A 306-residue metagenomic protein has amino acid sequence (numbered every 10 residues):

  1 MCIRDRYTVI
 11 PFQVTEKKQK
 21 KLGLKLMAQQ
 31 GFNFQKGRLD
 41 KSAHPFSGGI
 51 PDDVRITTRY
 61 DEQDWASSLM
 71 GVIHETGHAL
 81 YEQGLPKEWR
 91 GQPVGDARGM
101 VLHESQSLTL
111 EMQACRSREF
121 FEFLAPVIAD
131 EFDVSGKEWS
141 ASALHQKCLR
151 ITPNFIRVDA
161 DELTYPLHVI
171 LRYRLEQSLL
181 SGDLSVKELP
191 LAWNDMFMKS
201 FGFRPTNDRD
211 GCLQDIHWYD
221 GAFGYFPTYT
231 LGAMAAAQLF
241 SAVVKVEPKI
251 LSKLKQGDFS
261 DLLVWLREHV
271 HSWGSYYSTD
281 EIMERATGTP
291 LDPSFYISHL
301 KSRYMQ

Functional and structural regions predicted by a protein language model:
R4-S67, Y304: Contiguous, non-catalytic segments that form substrate-binding/exosite surfaces or channel walls
E16-D40, E131-N154, V158-L171: All-alpha helical catalytic cores of prenyl diphosphate-utilizing isoprenoid enzymes
Q35-K36, E88-R90, R116-P126, V186-K187 (+1 more regions): Acidic/polar loop patches that form or flank catalytic/metal-binding clefts of enzymes that bind anionic ligands
H44, Y81-E82, E138-R150, D161-L171 (+1 more regions): A glycine-rich, aromatic-flanked flexible loop/lid motif
T57-E62, E88-G99: Short helix/strand-bridging catalytic loops that position acidic/His residues to coordinate divalent metals and engage
S67-K87, E104-L108: Active-site recognition of the HExxH zinc-binding catalytic motif
D96-K137: Post-HExxH zinc-binding segment in Zn-dependent metallohydrolases
V169, Y173-Q306: C-terminal, non-catalytic "cap/extension" segments appended to globular domains
